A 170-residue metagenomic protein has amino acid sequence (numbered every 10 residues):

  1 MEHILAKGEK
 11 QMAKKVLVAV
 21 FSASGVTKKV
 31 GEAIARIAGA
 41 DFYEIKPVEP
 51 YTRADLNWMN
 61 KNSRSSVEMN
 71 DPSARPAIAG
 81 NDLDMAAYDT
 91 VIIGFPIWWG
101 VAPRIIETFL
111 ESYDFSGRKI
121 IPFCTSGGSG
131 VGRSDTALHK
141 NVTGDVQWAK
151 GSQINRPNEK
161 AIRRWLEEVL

Functional and structural regions predicted by a protein language model:
E2-T90, G100-A102, E107, E111 (+2 more regions): N-terminal beta1-alpha1-beta2 submodule of the flavodoxin-like/Rossmannoid cofactor-binding fold
F95-P96: Glycine-rich, N-terminal phosphate-binding loop of Rossmann-like dinucleotide-binding domains
I121-N158: Short, glycine-/small-residue-rich phosphate/pyrophosphate-handling segment
